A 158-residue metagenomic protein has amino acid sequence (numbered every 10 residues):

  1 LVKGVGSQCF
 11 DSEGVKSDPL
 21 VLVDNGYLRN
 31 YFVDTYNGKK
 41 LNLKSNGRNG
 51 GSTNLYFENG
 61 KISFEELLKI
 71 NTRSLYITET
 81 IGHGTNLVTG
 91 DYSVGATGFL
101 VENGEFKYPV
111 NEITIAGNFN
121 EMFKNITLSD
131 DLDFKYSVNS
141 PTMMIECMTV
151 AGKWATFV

Functional and structural regions predicted by a protein language model:
L1-V158: Dual-mode signal for accessory low-complexity, basic/Gly-rich regions
